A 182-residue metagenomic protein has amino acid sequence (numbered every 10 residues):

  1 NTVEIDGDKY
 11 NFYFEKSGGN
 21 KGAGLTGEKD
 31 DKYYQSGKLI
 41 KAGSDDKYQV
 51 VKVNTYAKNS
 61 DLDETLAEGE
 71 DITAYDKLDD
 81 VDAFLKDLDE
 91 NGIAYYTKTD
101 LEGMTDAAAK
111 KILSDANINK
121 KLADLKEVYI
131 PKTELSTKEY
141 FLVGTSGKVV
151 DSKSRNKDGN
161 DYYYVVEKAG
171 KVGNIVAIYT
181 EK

Functional and structural regions predicted by a protein language model:
N1-K182: Extracellular adhesion/carbohydrate-binding repeat motifs centered on closely spaced tryptophans
